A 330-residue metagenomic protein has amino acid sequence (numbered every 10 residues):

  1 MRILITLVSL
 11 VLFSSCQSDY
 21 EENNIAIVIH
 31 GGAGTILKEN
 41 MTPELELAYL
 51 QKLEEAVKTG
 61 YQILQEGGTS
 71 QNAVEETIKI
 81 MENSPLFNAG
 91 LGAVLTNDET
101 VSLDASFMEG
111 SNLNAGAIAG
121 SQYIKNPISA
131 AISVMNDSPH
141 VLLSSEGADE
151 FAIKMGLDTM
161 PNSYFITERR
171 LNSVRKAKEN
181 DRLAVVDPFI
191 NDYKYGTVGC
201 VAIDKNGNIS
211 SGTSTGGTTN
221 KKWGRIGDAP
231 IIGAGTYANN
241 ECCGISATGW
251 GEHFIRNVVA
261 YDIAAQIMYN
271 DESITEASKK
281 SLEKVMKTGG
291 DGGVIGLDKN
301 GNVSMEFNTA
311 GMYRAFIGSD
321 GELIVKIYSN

Functional and structural regions predicted by a protein language model:
M1-L4: Positively charged n-region of N-terminal signal peptides that target proteins for export
T6-V8: Sec-dependent N-terminal signal peptides
L12-S15: C-terminal motif of bacterial Sec signal peptides marking the signal peptidase cleavage site
S18-N330: Alpha/propeptide regions of enzymes that mature by internal proteolysis
